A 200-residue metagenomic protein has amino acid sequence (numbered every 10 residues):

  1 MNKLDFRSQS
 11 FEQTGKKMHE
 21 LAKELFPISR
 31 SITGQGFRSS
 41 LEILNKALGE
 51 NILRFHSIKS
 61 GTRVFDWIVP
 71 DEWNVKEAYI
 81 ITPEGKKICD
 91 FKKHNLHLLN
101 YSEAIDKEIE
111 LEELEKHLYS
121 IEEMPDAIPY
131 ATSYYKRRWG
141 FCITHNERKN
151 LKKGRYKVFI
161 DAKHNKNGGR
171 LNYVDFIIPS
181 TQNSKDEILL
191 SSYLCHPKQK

Functional and structural regions predicted by a protein language model:
M1-K200: N-terminal hydrophobic/helix-forming segments and targeting peptides
